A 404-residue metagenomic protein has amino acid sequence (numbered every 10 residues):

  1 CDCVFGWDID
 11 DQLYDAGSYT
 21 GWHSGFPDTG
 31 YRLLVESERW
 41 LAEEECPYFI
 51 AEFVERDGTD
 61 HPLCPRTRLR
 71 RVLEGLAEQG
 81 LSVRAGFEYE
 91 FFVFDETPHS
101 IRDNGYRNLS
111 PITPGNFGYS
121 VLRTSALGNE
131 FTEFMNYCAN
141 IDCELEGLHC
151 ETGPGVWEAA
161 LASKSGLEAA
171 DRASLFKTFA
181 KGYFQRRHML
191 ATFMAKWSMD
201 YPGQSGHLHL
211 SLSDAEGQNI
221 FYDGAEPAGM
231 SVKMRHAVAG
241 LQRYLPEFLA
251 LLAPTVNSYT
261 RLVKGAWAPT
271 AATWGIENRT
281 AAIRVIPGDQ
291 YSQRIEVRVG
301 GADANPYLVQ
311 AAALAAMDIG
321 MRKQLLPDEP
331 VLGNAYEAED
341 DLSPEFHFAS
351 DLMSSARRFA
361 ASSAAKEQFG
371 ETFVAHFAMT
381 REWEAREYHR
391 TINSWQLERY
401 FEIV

Functional and structural regions predicted by a protein language model:
C1-L145, P344-V404: ATP/Mg2+-dependent ligation/transfer catalytic cores
D10, A126, C150, K164 (+8 more regions): Short capping/connector residues at structural and topological boundaries
L13, T59, H99-I101, G153 (+7 more regions): Residues in flexible loops and secondary-structure boundaries
L41-E45, C150-G153, I276, V285-Y291: Short, ordered beta-strand-loop transition motifs
E44-S258, E296: Phosphate/nucleotide-binding catalytic core
G182-Q185, M189-L190, A215-V404: Catalytic-core signal marking the mid-to-C-terminal active-site face
